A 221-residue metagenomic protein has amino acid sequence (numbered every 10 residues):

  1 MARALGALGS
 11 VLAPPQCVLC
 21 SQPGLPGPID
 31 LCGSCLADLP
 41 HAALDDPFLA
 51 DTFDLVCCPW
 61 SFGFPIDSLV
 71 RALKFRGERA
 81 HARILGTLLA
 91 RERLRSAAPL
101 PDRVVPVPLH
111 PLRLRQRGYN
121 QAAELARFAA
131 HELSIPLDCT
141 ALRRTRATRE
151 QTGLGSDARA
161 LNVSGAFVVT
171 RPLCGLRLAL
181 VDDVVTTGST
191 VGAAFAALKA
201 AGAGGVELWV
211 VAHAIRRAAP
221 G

Functional and structural regions predicted by a protein language model:
M1-G221: Glycine-rich phosphate/pyrophosphate-handling loop used in enzymes and phosphotransfer proteins
